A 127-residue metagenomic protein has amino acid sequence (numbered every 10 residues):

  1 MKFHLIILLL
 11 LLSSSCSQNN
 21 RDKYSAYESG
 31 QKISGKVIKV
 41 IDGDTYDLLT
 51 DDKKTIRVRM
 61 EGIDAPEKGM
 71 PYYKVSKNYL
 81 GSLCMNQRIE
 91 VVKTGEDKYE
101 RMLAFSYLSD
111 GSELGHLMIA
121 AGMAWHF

Functional and structural regions predicted by a protein language model:
K2-F127: Small beta-barrel nucleic-acid-binding modules, primarily SNase/OB-fold domains and secondarily Tudor-like barrels
